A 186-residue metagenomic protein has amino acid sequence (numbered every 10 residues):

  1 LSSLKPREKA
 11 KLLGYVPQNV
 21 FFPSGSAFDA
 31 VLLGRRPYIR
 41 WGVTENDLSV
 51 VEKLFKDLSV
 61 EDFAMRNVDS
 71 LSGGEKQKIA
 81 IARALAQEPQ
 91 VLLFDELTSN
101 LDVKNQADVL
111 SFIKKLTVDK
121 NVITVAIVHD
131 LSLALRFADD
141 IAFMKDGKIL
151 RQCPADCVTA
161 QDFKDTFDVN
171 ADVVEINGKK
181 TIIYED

Functional and structural regions predicted by a protein language model:
L1-E8: ABC ATPase NBD Q-loop/coupling interface
E45-F63: Conserved ABC ATPase "signature" region
N67-L71, E75: Conserved ABC ATPase signature
E88: Conserved catalytic motifs of ABC-family nucleotide-binding domains
L92-E96: Catalytic Walker B motif of ABC-type/P-loop ATPase nucleotide-binding domains
D146-G147: Conserved ABC ATPase "signature" C-loop
D156, A160-Q161, T166-D186: ABC ATPase nucleotide-binding domains
